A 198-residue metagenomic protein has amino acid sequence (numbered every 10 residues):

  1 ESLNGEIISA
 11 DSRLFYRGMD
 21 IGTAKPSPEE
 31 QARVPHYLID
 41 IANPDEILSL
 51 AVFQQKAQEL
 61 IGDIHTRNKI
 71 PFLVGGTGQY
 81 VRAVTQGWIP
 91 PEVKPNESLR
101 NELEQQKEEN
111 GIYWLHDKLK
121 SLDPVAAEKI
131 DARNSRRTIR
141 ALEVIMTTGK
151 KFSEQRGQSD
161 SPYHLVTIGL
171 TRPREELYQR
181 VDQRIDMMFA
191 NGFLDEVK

Functional and structural regions predicted by a protein language model:
E1-K198: Phosphate/pyrophosphate-binding catalytic cores of soluble transferases and nucleic-acid-acting enzymes
